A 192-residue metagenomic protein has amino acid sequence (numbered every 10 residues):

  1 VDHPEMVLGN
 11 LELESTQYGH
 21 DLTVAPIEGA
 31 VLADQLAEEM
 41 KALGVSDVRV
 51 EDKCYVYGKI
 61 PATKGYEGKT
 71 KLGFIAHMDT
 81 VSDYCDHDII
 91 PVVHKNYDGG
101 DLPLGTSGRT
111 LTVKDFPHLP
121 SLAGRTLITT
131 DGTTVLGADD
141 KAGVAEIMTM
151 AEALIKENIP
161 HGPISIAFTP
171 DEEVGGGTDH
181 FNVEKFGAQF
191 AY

Functional and structural regions predicted by a protein language model:
D2-T126: Acidic/His- and Gly-rich active-site-bordering loop/insert found across diverse amide/peptide-bond hydrolases
P120-Y192: Acidic/histidine-rich catalytic neighborhood of metal-dependent amide-processing enzymes
